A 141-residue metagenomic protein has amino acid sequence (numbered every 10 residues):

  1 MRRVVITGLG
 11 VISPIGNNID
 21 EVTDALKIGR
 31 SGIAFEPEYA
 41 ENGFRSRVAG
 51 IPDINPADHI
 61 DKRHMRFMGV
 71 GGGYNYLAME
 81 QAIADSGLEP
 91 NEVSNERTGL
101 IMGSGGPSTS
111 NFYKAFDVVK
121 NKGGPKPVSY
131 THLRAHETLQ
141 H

Functional and structural regions predicted by a protein language model:
M1-H64, S86: ACP-dependent fatty acid/polyketide chain-elongation machinery
V5, N75, G99-G103: Short, conserved beta-strand segments within well-ordered enzyme catalytic domains that often line or immediately flank
S13, I83, P90, S108 (+1 more regions): Glycine-rich nucleotide phosphate-binding loop and flanking beta-alpha elements of Rossmann-like dinucleotide-binding
I15, I19, R45, M68-Y76 (+1 more regions): Generic structural signal for well-ordered, non-membrane alpha-helical segments in soluble metabolic enzymes
P56-H64, V119-Y130: Glycine/charged-rich beta-loop-alpha catalytic/anionic-binding loops adjacent to active sites
Y74-S86: Stable alpha-helical structural segments in soluble proteins, enriched in small hydrophobic residues
E89-P127: Hydrophobic alpha-helical hairpins/lids featuring a short glycine-rich hinge
T131-Q140: Conserved small/polar residues in nucleotide/adenosyl-binding loops
